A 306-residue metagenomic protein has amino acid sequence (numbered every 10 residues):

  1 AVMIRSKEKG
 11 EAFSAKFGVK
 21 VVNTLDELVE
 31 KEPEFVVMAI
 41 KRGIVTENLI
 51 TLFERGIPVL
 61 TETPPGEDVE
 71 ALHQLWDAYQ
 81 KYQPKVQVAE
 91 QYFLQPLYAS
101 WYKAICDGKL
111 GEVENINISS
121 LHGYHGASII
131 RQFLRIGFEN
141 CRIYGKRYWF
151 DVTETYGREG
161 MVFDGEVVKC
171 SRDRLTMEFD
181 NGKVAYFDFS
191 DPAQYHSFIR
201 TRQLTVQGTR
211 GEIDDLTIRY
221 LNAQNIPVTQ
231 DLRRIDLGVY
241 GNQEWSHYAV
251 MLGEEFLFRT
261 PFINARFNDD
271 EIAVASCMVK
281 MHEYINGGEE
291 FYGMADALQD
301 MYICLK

Functional and structural regions predicted by a protein language model:
A1-F13: NAD(P)-binding Rossmann-fold cofactor-contacting core
A1-I4, V36-V37, I116-I118: Short, hydrophobic beta-strand segments that form beta-sheet elements in well-ordered domains
S6, K16-A78: Beta-loop-alpha module in the N-terminal Rossmann-like domain of NAD(P)-dependent dehydrogenases, especially those
A12-S14, E27, F35-I40, E255 (+1 more regions): C-terminal helix-rich "cap/oligomerization" subdomain common to oxidoreductases
G43, L60, P65-I129: A contiguous active-site-proximal alpha/beta segment in oxidoreductase catalytic domains
E112-T201, T205: Rossmann-like dinucleotide-binding domain that binds NAD(P)(H)
E166, K183-A275: NAD(P)-dinucleotide binding in Rossmann-like oxidoreductases
